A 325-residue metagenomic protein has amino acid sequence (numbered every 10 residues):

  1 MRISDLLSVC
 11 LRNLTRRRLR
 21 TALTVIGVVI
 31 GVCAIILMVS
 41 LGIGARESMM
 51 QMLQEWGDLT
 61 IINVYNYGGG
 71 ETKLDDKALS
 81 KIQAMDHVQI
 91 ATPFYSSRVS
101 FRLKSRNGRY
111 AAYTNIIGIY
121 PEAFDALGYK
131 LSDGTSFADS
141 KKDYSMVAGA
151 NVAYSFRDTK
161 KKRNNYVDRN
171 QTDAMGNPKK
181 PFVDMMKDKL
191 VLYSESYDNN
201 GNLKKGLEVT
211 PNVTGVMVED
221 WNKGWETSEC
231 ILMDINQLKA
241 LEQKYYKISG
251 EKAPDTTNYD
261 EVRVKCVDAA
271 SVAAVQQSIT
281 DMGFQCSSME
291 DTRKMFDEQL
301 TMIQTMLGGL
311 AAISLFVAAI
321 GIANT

Functional and structural regions predicted by a protein language model:
M1-I35: N-terminal Sec/SRP start-transfer signal
R2-L6, G70, L74, S288-M295: Juxtamembrane loop-helix boundary motifs flanking transmembrane segments in multi-pass membrane proteins
L7-C10, L14, A45, M49 (+2 more regions): Hydrophobic alpha-helical elements at and bordering transmembrane segments of multi-pass membrane proteins
L14, L53, I82-Q83, I279: Hydrophobic C-terminal alpha-helix "anchor/cap" residues
T24-A34, Q304-N324: Alpha-helical transmembrane segments of integral membrane proteins
C33-I61: Alpha-helical transmembrane segments
M49, P254-F316: Peri-transmembrane interface segments
I62-E261, K265-A274, D281, Q285: Short acidic/glycine-enriched loop/turn elements at secondary-structure junctions
